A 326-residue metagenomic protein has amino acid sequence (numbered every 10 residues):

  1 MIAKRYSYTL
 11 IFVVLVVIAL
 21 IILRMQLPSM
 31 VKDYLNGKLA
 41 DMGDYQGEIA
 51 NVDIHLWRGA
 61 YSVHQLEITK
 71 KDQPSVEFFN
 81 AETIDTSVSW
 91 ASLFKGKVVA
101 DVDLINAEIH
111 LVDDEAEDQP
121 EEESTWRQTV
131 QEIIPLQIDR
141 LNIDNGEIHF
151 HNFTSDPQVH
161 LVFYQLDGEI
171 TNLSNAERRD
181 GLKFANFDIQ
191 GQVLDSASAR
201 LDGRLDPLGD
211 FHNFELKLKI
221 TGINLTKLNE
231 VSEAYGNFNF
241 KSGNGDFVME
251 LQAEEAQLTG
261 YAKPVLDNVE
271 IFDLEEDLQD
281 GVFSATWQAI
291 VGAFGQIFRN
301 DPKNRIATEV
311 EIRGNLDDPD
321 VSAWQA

Functional and structural regions predicted by a protein language model:
M1-G43: N-terminal type II signal-anchor transmembrane helix that functions as the membrane-insertion/stop-transfer segment
M1-L10, D206, K219, F238-N244 (+1 more regions): Extended terminal
D41, E123-N229, I312-G314, P319-A326: Elongated, acidic membrane-bridging lipid-handling scaffolds and related periplasm/extracellular "bridge/tunnel" systems
D44-Q46, Q73-S87, S124, S155-T171 (+4 more regions): Amphipathic hydrophobic-ligand
D53-A116, R127-H149: Flexible beta-edge/linker motif
L66-I68, T86-A91, A107-I109, G146-I148 (+6 more regions): Solvent-exposed coil/turn segments that connect beta secondary-structure elements in extracytoplasmic/periplasmic
A116-E123, Y235, L278-F283: Flexible, surface-exposed loop regions and adjacent strand-edge segments of Gram-negative outer-membrane beta-barrel
